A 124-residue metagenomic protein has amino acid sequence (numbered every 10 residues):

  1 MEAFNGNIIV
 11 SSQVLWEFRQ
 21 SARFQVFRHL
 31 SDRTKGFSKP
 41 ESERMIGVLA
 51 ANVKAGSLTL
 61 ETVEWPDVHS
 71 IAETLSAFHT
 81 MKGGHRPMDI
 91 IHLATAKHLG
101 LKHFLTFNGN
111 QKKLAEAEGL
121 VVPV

Functional and structural regions predicted by a protein language model:
M1-N7, S12-G84, I91-A94, E116: PIN-domain endoribonuclease scaffold, especially VapC-family toxins
S11, F78-M81, L93-V124: Acidic, PIN/NYN-like endoribonuclease modules and their adjacent C-terminal/linker elements
